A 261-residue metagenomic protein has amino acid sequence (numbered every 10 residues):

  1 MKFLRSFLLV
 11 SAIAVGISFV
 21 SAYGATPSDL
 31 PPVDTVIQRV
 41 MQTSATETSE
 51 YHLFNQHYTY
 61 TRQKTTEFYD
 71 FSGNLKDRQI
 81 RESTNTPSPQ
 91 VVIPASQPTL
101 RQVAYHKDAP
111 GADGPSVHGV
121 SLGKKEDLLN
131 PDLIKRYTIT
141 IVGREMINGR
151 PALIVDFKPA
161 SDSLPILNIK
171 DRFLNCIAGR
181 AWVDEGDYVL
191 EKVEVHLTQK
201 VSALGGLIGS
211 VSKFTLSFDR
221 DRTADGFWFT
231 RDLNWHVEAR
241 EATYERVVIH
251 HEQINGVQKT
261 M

Functional and structural regions predicted by a protein language model:
M1-S6: Positively charged n-region of N-terminal signal peptides that target proteins for export
L9-S18: Bacterial N-terminal signal peptides
Y23-I177, G186-E191, H196-F214, D219-T230 (+1 more regions): Structured extracytoplasmic
